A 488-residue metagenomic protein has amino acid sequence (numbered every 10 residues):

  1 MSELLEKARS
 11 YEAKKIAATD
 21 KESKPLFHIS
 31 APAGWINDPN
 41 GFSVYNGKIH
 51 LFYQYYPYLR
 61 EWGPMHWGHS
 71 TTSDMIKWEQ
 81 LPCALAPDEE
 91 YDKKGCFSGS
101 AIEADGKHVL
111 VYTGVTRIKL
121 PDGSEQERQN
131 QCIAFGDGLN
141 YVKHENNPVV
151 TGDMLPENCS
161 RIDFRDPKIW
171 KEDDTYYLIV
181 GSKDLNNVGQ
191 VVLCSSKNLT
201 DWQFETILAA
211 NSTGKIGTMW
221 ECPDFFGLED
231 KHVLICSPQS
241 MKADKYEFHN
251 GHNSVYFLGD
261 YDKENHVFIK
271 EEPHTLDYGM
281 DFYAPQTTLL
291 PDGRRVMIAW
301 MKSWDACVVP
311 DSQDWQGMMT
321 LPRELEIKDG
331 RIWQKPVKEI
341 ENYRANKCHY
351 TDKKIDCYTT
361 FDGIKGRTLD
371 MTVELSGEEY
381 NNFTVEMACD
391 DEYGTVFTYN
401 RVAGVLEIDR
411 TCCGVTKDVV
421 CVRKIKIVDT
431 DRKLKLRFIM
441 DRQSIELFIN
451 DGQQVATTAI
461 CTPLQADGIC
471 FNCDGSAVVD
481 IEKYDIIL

Functional and structural regions predicted by a protein language model:
M1-D166, K171-I216, G227-Y278, A299-D352 (+3 more regions): Beta-rich carbohydrate-recognition and catalytic domains
R9-K15, V255-L488: Beta-rich accessory regions
